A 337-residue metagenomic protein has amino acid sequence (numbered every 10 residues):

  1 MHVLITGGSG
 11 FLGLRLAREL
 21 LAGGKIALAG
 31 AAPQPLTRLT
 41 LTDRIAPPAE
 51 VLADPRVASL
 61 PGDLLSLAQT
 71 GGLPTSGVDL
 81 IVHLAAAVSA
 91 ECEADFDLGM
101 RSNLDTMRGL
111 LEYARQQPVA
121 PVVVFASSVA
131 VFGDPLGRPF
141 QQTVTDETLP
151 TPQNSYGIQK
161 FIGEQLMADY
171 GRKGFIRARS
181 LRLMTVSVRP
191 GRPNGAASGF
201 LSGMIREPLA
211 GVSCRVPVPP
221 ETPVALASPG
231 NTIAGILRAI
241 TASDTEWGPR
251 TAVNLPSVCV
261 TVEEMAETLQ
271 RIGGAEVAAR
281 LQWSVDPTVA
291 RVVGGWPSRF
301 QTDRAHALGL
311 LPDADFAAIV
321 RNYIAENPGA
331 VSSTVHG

Functional and structural regions predicted by a protein language model:
M1-I26: N-terminal Rossmann NAD(P)H-binding glycine-rich loop of SDR-like oxidoreductase domains
P61-S102: NAD(P)H-binding glycine-rich loop region in Rossmannoid oxidoreductase-like domains and their noncatalytic homologs
D95, M100-M107, V124-A130, Q159-K160: Short alpha-helix in the Rossmann-fold core of NAD(P)-dependent oxidoreductases
R108-Q153: Conserved Rossmann-fold NAD(P)-dependent oxidoreductase catalytic core, especially the SDR/UDP-sugar
D134-G137, T151-R179: Active-site Tyr-X1-5-Lys
A168-P223, P229-N231: NAD(P)-dependent short-chain dehydrogenase/reductase
G235-V293: Mid/C-terminal beta-alpha module of Rossmann-like enzyme folds, strongest in SDR-family dehydrogenases/epimerases
V285, P297-A307, L311-G337: Amphipathic terminal alpha-helices
